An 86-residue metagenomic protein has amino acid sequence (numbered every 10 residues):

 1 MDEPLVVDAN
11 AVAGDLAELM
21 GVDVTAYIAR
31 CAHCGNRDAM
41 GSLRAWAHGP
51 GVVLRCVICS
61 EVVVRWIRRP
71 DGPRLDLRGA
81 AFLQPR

Functional and structural regions predicted by a protein language model:
M1-P4: Cys/His-rich zinc-coordinating "finger" modules and their low-complexity flanking regions in eukaryotic trafficking
D8-G21, N36-S42: Short Cys/His-rich Zn2+-coordinating modules
A26, A81-P85: Helix-rich interaction surfaces within compact, conserved domain-sized segments that mediate assembly or partner
C31-C34, C56-C59: Short cysteine-rich clusters marking metal-coordination/redox-active sites
D38-A45, W66-R69: Short Cys/His-rich "knuckle" micro-motifs
R44-V53: Short linker/helix segments within small regulatory modules
I58-R74, Q84-R86: Short metal-binding segments enriched for Cys and/or His
L75-G79: Flexible glycine-rich active-site/ligand-binding loops centered on an Asp-His dyad
